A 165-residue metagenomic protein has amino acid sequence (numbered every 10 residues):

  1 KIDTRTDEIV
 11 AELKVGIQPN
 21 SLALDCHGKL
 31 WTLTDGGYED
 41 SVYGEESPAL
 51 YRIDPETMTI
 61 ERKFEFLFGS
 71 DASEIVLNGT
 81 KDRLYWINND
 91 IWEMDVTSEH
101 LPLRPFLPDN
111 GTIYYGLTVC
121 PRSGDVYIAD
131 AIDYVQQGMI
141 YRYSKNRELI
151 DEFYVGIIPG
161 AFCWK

Functional and structural regions predicted by a protein language model:
K1-K165: Predominantly soluble domains enriched in secretory-pathway, periplasmic, or organellar proteins
